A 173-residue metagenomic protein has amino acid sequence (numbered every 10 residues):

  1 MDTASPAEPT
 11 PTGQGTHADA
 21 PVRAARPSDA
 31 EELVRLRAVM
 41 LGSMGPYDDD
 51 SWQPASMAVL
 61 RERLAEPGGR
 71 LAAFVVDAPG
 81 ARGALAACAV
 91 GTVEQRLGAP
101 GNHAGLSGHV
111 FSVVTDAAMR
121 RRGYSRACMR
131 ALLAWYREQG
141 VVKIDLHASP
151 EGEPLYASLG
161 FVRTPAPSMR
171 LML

Functional and structural regions predicted by a protein language model:
P21-R35: A short beta-loop-alpha structural element at the N-terminal edge of CoA-dependent acyl/N-acetyltransferase catalytic
R35-D50: Helix-loop element at the rim of GNAT/NAT acetyltransferase active sites that forms part of the acceptor-substrate
D49-A78, V90, L97: Active-site rim helix/loop that mediates acceptor-substrate recognition in acyltransferases
V75, G83-V93, H109, V114: Conserved beta-strand in the GNAT
V93-A99, G105, D145-H147, E151-E153 (+2 more regions): Conserved catalytic-core motifs of GNAT/GCN5-like acyltransferases
G101-A117: Conserved acetyl-CoA binding element of GNAT-fold acetyltransferases
M119, G123-A131: Conserved acetyl-CoA pyrophosphate-binding loop and the N-cap/start of the following alpha-helix in GNAT-like
M129, Y136-A148: Conserved GNAT acetyl-CoA-binding A-motif
